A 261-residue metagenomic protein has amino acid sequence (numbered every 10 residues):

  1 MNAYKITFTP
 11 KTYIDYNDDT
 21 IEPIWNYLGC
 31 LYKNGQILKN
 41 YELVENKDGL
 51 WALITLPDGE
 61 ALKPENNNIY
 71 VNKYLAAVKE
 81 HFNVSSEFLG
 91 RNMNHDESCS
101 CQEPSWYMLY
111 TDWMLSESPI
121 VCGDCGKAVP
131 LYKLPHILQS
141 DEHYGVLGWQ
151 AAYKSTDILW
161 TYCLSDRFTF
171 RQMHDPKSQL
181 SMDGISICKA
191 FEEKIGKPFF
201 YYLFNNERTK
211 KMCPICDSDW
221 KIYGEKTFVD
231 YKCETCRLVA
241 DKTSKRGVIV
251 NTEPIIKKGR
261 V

Functional and structural regions predicted by a protein language model:
M1-F170: Domain-scale terminal segments
F170-P176: Surface-exposed cleft-lining segments at the edges of enzyme active sites
S178-V261: Cys/His-clustered metal-coordination modules, chiefly Zn-binding fingers
